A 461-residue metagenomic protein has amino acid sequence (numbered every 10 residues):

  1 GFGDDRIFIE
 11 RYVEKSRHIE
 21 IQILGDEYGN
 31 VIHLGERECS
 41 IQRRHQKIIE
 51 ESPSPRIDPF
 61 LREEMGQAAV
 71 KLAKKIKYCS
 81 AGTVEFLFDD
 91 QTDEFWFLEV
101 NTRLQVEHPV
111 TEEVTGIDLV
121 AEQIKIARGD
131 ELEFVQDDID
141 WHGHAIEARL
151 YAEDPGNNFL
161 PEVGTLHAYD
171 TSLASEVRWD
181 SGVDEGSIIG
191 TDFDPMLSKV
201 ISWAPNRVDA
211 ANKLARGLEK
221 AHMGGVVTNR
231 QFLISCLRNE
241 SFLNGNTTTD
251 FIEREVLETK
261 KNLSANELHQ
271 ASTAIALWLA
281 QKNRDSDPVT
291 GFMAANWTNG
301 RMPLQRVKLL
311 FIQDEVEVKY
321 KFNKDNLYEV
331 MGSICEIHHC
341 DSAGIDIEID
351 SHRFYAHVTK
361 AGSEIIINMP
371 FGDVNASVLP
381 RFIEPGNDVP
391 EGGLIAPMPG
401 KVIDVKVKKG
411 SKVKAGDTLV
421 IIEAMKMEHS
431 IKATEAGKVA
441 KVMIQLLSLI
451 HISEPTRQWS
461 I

Functional and structural regions predicted by a protein language model:
F2, R6, E51-D89: A long amphipathic alpha-helix within ATP-dependent nucleotide-binding catalytic cores
E10-V13, I19-G25, Y78-Q105: Conserved metal-phosphate-binding beta-hairpin within the catalytic cores of diverse ATP-dependent phosphoryl-transfer
G25-Q67, L104-L119: ATP-dependent carboxylate/phosphate-activation module, predominantly the ATP-grasp catalytic core and closely related
A69, P109-E329, I334, S448: Catalytic cores of soluble metabolic enzymes centered on carboxylation/carboxyl-transfer
F134-H142, G372-A396: Long, charged amphipathic helices and adjacent flexible linkers at domain junctions
A210, G410-L419, A424, L447-S453: A structural signal for short beta-strand/turn segments enriched in small hydrophobics and glycine
E391, I395-P397, I403-K412, E435 (+1 more regions): Short histidine-centered loop motifs in beta-beta connectors
H451, P455-I461: Single conserved hydrophobic/aromatic residue that forms the stacking wall/gate of nucleotide- or nucleobase-binding
